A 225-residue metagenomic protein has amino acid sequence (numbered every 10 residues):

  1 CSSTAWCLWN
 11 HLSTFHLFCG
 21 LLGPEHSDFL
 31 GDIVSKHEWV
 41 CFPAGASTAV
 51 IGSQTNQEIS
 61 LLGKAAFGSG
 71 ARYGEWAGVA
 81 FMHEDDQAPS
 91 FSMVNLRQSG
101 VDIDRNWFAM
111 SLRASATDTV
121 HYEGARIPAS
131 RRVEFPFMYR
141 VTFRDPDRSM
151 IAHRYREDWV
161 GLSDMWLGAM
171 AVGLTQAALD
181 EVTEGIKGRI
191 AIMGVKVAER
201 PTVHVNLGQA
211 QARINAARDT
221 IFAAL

Functional and structural regions predicted by a protein language model:
C1-G74: Glycine-rich flavin
T14-F18, T175-V182, A224: Buried hydrophobic packing segments
L21-L22, M82-D85, L96-S99, E123-S130: Short loop segments at secondary-structure junctions
G31-I33, S69-G70, E84-D85, M110-R113: A general structural signal for short secondary-structure junctions and capping/turn motifs
I59, A77, A116-V120: Short beta-strand micro-motifs in enzyme catalytic cores
K64-G100, R105-N106: DPxDG-like acidic metal-binding loop motif
M110-I214: Glycine-rich beta->alpha junctions and the first turn(s) of the following alpha-helix
A216-L225: C-terminal helix-coil-helix/basic helical segment that borders enzyme active sites and/or dimer interfaces and provides
